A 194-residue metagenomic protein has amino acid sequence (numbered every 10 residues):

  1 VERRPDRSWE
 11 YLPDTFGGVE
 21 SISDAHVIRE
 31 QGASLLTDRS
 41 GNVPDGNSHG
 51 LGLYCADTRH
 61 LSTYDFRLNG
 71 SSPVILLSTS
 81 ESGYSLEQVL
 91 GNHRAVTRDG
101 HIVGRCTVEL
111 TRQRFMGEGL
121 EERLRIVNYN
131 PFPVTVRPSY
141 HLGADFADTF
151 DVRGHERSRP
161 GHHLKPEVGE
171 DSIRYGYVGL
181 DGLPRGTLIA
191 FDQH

Functional and structural regions predicted by a protein language model:
V1-H194: Terminal accessory carbohydrate-recognition/targeting modules of carbohydrate-active enzymes
